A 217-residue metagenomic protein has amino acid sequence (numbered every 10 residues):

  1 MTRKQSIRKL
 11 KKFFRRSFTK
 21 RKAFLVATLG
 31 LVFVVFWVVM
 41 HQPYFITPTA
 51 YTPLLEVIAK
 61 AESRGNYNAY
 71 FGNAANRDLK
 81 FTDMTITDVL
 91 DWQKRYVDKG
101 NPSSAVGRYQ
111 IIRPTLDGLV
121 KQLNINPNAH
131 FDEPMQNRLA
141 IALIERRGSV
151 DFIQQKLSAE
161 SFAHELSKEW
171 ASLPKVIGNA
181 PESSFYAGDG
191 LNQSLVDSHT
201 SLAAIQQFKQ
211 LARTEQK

Functional and structural regions predicted by a protein language model:
M1-T19: N-terminal Lys/Arg-rich, disordered targeting/topogenic segments
T2, V32-N126, L139-K217: Cell-wall polysaccharide-cleaving catalytic domain and substrate-binding groove, primarily in peptidoglycan/chitin
F18-K22, Q216-K217: Intrinsically disordered, low-complexity regulatory regions of nuclear DNA-binding proteins
K22-L31: Sec-dependent N-terminal signal peptides
N128-N137: Active-site metal-coordination segments of metallo-dependent hydrolases
